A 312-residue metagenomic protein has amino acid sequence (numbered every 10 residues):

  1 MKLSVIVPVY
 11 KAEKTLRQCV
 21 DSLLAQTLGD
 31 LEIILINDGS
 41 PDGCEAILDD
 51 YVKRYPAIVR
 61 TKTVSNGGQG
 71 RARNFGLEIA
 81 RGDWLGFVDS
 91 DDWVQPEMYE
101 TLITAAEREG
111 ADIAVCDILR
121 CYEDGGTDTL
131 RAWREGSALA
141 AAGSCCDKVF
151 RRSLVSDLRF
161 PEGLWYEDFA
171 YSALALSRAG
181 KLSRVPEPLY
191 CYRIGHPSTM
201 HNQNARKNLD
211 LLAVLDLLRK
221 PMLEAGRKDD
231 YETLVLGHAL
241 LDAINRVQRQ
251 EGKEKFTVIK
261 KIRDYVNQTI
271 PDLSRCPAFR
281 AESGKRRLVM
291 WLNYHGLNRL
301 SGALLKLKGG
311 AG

Functional and structural regions predicted by a protein language model:
M1-L217: Nucleotide-sugar donor-binding/catalytic module of glycosyltransferases that assemble extracellular/cell-envelope
Y171, Y231, V235-L236, V258: Residue-level detector of well-ordered alpha-helical segments, enriched for hydrophobic/aromatic packing positions
L189-G195, N202-D230, G252-D272: Catalytic core of nucleotide-sugar-dependent glycosyltransferases
L234-N245: Amphipathic alpha-helical repeat scaffolds of TPR domains
V247-E251: Short coil/turn linking the two alpha-helices of tandem helical-hairpin repeats
G252-G312: Membrane-interface aromatic/basic loop that binds lipid-linked glycans or pyrophosphate carriers, typified by
